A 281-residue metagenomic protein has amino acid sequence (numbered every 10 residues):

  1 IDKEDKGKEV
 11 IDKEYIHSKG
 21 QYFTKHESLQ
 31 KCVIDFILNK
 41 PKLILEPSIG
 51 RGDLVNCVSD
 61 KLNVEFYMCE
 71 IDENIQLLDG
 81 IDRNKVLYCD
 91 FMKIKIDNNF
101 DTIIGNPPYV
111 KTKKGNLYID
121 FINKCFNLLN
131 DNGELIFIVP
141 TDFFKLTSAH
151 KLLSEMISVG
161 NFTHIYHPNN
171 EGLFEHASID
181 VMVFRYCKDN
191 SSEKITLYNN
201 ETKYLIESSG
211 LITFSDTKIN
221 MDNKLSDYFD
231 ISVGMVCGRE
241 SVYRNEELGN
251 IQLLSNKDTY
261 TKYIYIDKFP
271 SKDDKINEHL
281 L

Functional and structural regions predicted by a protein language model:
I1-K8: Long recognition/docking surfaces used for binding and targeting
V10-D35, K42, S48-D230, V236: Signature of N6-adenine DNA methyltransferases within the class I
T217-L281: Polybasic, glycine- and aromatic-enriched phosphate-binding surface used to engage nucleic acids
